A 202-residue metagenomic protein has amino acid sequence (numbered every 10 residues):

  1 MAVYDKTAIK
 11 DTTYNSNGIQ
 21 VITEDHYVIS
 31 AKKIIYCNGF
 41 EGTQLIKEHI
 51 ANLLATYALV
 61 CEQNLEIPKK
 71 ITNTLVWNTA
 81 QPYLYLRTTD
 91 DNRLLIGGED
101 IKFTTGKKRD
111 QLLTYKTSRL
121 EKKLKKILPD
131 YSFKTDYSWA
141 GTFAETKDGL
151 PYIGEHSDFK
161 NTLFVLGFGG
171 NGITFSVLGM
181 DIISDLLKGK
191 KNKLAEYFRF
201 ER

Functional and structural regions predicted by a protein language model:
M1-A2, T162: Short, conserved active-site loop motifs that form the nucleotide-linked donor/cofactor pocket
V3, I9, F133-T135: Generic structural signal for residues in well-ordered beta-strands
D5-I19: A conserved short coil-to-beta-strand element within the FAD-binding core of flavoproteins
I19, R93-L94, N161-L163: Hydrophobic residues embedded in beta-strands of well-ordered beta-sheets
I22-K33: Core beta-strand elements of the Rossmann-like FAD/NAD(P) dinucleotide-binding domain in flavoenzyme oxidoreductases
V28-I29, C37-D158: Active-site substrate-recognition segment that forms the wall of the catalytic cavity or substrate channel
K32, T43-A51, K191-E201: N-terminal FAD-binding dinucleotide-binding subdomain shared by FAD-dependent oxidases/monooxygenases
D110, K125-R202: C-terminal catalytic lobe of FAD-dependent flavoproteins
